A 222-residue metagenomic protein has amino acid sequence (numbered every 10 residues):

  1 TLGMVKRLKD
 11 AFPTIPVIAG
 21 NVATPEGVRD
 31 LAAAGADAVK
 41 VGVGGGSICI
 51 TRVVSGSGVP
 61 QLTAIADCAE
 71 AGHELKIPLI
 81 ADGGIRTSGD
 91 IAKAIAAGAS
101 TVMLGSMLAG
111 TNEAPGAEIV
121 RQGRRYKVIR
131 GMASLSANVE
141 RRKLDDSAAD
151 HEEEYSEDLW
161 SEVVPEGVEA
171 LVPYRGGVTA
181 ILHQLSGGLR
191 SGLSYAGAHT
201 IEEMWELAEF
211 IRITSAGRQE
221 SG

Functional and structural regions predicted by a protein language model:
T1-P13, T24-A33, S47-A69, A114-R121: Active-site-adjacent beta->alpha loops and helix N-cap segments on the catalytic face of soluble alpha/beta enzymes
L2-P13, V17, A148-E152, T200: Charged, low-complexity, helix/coiled-coil-prone segments
R7-A23, A38, A71-D82: Short beta-strand/loop segments at the ligand-binding rim of alpha/beta enzyme cores
G20-T24, G44-G46, G84-R86, M107: Active-site beta-loop-alpha junctions enriched in small/polar residues
A34-D37, G56-A81, I85-G222: Alpha/beta catalytic cores of nucleotide-metabolism and tRNA/nucleoside-modifying enzymes
A38-I50: Core alpha/beta catalytic barrel or barrel-like domain that forms the active/cofactor pocket in diverse metabolic
